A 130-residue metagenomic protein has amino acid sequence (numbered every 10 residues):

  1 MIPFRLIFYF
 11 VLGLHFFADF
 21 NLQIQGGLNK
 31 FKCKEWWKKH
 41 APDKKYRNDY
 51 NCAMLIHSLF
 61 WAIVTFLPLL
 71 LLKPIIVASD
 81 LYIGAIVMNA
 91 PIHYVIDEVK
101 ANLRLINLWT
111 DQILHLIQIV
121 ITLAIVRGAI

Functional and structural regions predicted by a protein language model:
M1-Y9, F66-I83, L123-I130: Helix-coil boundary and interhelical linker segments in multi-pass alpha-helical membrane proteins
L6-F10, C52-F60, D80-M88, T110-D111: Alpha-helical transmembrane segments of integral membrane proteins
V11-D19, W61, A85-D97: Alpha-helical transmembrane segments of multi-pass membrane proteins
F16-Y50, I96, K100: Cytosolic, membrane-interface loops and tails of multi-pass inner-membrane proteins
Q23-F31, L69, K73-A78, A101-L105 (+1 more regions): Transmembrane helix-loop junctions in multipass membrane proteins, especially transporters and channels
P42-Y50, M54, P74-A78, L103-R104 (+1 more regions): Membrane-helix interfacial "entry" motifs
C52-L70, L114-T122: Core segments of transmembrane alpha-helices that mediate helix-helix packing or line hydrophobic substrate/ligand
V95-I117: Interfacial loop-to-transmembrane junctions
